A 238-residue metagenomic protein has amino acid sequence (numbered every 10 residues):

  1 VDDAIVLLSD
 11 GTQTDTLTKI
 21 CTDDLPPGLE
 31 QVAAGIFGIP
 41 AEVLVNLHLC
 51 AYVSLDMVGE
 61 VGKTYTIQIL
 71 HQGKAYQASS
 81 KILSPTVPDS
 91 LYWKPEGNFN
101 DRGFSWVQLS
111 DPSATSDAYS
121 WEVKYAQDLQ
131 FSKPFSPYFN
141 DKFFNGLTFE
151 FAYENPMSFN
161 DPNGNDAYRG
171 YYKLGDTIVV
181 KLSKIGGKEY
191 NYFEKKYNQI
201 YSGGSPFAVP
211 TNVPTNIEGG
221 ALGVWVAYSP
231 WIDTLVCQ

Functional and structural regions predicted by a protein language model:
V1-Q238: A sequence/structural signal for flexible, mid-protein segments enriched in small/helix-disrupting residues
